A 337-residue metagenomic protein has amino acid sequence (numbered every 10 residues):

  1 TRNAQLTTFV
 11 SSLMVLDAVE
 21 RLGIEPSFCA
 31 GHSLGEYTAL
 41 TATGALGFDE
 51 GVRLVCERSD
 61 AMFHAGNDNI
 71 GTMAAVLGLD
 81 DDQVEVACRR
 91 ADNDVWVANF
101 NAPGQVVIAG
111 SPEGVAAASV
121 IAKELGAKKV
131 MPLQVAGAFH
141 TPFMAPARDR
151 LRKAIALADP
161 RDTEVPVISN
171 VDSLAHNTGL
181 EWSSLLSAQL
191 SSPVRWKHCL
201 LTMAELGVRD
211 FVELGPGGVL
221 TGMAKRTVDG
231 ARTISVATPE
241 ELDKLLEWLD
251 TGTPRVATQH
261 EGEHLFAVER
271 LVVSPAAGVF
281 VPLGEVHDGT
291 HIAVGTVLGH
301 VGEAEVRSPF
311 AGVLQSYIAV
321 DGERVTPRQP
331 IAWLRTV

Functional and structural regions predicted by a protein language model:
T1-I24, A156-A257: Acyltransferase/transacylase module recognition
T1-V84, K129, L133, D210-P239: FabD-like malonyl-/acyl-CoA
Q5, T43-S191: Alpha/beta catalytic cores of group-transfer enzymes, especially the acyltransferase/condensing modules of polyketide
C29-H32, A98, L214, V301 (+2 more regions): Structural motif
G35, V286-H300, D321-W333: Short, well-structured beta-strand-loop connectors
D80-Q83, G114, L220, E241 (+2 more regions): Short phosphate-engaging motifs
A257-S316: Acidic, low-complexity mobile loops and tails
